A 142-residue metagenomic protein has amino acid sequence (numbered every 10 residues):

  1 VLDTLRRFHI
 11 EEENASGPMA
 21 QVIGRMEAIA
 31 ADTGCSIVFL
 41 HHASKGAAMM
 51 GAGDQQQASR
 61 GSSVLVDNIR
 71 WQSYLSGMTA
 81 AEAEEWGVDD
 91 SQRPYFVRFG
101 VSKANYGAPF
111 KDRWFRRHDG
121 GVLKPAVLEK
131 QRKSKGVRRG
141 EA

Functional and structural regions predicted by a protein language model:
R7, G17-G121: Phosphate-binding/switch region of NTP-binding enzymes
E12: Conserved beta/loop motifs at nucleotide-recognition and modification sites
G121-A142: DNA transaction DNA-binding modules
